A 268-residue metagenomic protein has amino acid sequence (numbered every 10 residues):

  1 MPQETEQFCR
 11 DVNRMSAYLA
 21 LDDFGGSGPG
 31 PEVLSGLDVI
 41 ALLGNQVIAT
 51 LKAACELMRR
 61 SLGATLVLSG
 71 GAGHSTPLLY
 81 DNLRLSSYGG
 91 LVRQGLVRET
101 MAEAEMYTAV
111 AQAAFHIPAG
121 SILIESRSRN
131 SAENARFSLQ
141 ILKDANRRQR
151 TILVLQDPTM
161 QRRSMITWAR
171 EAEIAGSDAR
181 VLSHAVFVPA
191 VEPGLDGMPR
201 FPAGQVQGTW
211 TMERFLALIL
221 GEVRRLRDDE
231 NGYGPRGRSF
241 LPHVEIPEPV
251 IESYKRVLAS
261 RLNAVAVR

Functional and structural regions predicted by a protein language model:
M1-G208, A264-R268: A structural signal for short, hydrophobic/glycine-enriched beta-strand patches
N13-L19, D23, L220-N231, L258 (+1 more regions): Generic secondary-structure transition motif, activating predominantly at the C-termini of alpha-helices
A190-R256: A conserved mid-domain beta-alpha-beta active-site/ligand-binding segment of alpha/beta enzyme cores
S253-R268: C-terminal accessory domains and tails appended to enzymatic cores
